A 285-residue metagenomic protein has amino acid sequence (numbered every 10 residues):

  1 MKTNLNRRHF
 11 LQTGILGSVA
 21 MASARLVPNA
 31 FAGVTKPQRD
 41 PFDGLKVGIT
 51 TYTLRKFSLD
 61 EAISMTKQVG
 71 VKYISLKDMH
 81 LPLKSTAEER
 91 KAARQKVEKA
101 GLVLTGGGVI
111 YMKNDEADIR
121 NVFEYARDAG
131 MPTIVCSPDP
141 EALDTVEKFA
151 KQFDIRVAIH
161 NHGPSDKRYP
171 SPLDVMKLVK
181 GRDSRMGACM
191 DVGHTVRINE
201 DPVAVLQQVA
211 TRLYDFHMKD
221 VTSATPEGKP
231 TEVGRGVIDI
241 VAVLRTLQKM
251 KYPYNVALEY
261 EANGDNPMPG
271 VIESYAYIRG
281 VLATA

Functional and structural regions predicted by a protein language model:
K2-K46, F57-V69, P172, M176-M190 (+1 more regions): Histidine-acidic metal/acid-base catalytic patches
I15, V19, S23-A24, R39 (+7 more regions): Active-site acidic/histidine proton-transfer and metal-coordination neighborhood in alpha/beta enzyme cores
K36-T53, R94, E98-V103, G107 (+1 more regions): Mobile, glycine- and charge-enriched loop segments and immediately flanking short secondary-structure elements within
L45-T50, I74-L76, L104-V109, I134-C136 (+4 more regions): Hydrophobic faces of well-ordered beta-strands that scaffold small-molecule active sites in alpha/beta enzyme cores
T53, G163, A262: Residue-level signal for short, function-critical loop segments
S75, A92-A93, A100, F123-E124 (+5 more regions): Alpha-helix boundary/capping detector
S75-A92: Glycine-rich, proline-tolerant flexible connector loops at the mouths of alpha/beta enzymes
